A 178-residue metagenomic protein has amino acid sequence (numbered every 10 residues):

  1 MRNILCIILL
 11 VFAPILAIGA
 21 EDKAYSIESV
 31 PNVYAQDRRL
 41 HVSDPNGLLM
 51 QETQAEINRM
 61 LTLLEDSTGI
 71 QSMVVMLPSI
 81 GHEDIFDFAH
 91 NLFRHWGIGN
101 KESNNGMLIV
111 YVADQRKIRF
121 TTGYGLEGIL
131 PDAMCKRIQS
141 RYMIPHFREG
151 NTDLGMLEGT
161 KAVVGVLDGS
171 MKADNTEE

Functional and structural regions predicted by a protein language model:
R2-F12, L16-E178: A structural boundary signal for the start of the first folded domain, especially the loop/turn and N-capping region
